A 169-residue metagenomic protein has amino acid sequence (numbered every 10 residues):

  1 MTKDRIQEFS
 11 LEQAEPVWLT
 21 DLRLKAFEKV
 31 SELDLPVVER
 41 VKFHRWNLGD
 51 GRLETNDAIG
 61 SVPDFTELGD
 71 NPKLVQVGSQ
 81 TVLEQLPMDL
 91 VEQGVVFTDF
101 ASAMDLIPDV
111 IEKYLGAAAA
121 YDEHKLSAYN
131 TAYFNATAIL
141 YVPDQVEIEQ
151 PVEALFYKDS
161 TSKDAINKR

Functional and structural regions predicted by a protein language model:
M1-R169: Glycine-rich and polybasic anion-binding loops at the starts of cofactor/ligand-binding domains
